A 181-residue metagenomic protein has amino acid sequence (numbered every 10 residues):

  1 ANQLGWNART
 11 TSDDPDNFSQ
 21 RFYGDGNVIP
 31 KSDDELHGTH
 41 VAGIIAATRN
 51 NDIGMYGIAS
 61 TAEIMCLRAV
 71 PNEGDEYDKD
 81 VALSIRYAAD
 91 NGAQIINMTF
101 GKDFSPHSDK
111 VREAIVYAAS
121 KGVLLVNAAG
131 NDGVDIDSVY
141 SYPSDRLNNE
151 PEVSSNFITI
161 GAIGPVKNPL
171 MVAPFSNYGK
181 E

Functional and structural regions predicted by a protein language model:
N2-L36, T48, C66-N156: Substrate-binding/access-modulating region of protease and related hydrolase catalytic domains
V41-I44: Conserved beta-strand-loop-short alpha-helix elements that form and flank the Mn2+/Mg2+-coordinating active site
N50-I53, S138, K167-A173: Residue-level signal for pocket-adjacent positions within structured domains
N50-N51, V70-P71, K102, I163-V166 (+1 more regions): Active-site/binding-pocket entry motifs
S60-T61: Beta-strand-turn-beta hairpins that frame and shape the catalytic cleft of phosphate-ester-processing enzymes
V123, D145-E181: Extracellular S/T/G-rich loop segment that most often corresponds to the catalytic His/Ser-adjacent loop
